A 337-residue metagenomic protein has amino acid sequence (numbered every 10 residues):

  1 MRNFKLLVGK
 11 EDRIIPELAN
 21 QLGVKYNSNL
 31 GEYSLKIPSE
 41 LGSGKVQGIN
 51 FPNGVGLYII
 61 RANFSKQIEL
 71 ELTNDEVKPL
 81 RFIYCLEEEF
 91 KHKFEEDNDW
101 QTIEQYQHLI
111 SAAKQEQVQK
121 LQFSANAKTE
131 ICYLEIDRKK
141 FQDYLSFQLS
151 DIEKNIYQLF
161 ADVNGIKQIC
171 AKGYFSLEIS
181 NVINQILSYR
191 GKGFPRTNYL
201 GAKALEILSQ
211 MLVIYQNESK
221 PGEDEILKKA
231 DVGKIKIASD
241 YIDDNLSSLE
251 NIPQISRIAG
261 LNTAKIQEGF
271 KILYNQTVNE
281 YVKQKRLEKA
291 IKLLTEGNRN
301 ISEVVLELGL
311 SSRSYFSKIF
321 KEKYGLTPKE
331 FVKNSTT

Functional and structural regions predicted by a protein language model:
M1-K78: N-terminal low-complexity or simple alpha-helical regulatory segments that function as activation/interaction modules
R2-L6, K93-E95, W100-L227, I252 (+6 more regions): Alpha-helical bundle regulatory/interaction domains
V55, F64, E76-N98, Y106-H108 (+1 more regions): Glycine- and acidic-residue-biased ligand/ion/polar-headgroup-sensing regions
L200, I242, I266: Conserved hydrophobic/aromatic pocket- or pore-lining residues that grip, position, or stack substrates in active sites
I226-I237: Extended hydrophobic/aromatic segments used for targeting, binding, or gating
K236, D240-Q254, I272-S311, K333-T337: Terminal helix-turn-helix DNA-binding modules in bacterial transcription factors
K265-I266, F270, Y315-F316, F320: Short hydrophobic/aromatic patch on the recognition helix
K318-T337: …primarily DNA-binding HTH/wHTH and HhH modules…
